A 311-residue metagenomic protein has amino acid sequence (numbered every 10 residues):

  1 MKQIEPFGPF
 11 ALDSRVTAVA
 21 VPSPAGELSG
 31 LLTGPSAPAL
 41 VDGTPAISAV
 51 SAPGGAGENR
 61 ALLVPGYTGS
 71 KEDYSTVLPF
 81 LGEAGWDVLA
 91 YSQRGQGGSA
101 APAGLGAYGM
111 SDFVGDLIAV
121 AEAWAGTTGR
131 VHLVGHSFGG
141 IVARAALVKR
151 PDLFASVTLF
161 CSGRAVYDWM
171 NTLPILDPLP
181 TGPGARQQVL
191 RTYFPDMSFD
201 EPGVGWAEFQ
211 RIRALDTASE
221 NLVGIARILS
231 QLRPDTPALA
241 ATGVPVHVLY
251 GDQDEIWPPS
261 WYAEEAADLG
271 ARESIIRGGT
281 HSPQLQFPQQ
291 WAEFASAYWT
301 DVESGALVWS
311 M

Functional and structural regions predicted by a protein language model:
M1-A20, S29-L31, V41-V50: An N-terminal hydrophobic leader/cap segment in hydrolases
S29-A101: Conserved HGGG/HGGXW glycine-rich cap/lid loop of the alpha/beta-hydrolase fold
E83, A90-V134, E293: Active-site loop/oxyanion-hole signature of alpha/beta-hydrolase fold enzymes
G135, G139, A143: Gly/Ala-rich beta-loop-alpha elbow adjacent to hydrolase catalytic centers
R144, V148, F154-G184: Flexible "cap/lid" loop of the alpha/beta hydrolase fold
D168-M170, G184-A241: Conserved alpha/beta-hydrolase catalytic His-Asp/Glu region
V246-G279, L285: Conserved loop-alpha-helix segment in the C-terminal half of the alpha/beta-hydrolase fold that carries the catalytic
G270-M311: Catalytic active-site module of serine/aspartate enzymes centered on a nucleophile-bearing elbow/loop
